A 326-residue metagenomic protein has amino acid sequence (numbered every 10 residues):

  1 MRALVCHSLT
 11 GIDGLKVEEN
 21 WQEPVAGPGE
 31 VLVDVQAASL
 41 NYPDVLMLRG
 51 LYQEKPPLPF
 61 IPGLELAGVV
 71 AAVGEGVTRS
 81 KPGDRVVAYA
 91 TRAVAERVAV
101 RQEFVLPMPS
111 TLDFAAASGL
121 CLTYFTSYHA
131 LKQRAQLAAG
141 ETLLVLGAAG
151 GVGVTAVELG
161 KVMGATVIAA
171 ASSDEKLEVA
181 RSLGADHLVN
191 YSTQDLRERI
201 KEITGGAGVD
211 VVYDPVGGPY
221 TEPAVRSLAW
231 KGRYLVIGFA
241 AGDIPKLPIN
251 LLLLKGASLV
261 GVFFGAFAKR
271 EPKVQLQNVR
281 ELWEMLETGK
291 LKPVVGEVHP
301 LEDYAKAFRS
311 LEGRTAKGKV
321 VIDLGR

Functional and structural regions predicted by a protein language model:
G11-D13, N20-A67: N-terminal glycine-rich beta->alpha transition that marks the start or flank of a dinucleotide-binding site
A67-A90: A glycine-/small-residue-rich N-terminal strand-loop-strand element that serves as the cofactor-binding glycine loop
K81, S110-D113, Q136-T142, G206-A207: Short helix-loop-beta connector
A90-Q102: A structural motif shared across PLP-dependent enzymes of the aminotransferase-like
S118-Q194: Mid-domain Rossmann-like dinucleotide-binding core that forms the NAD(H)/NADP(H) cofactor-binding site
D195-G206: Short amphipathic alpha-helix with an adjacent loop that forms part of the alpha/beta core around
P219-L291, D323-R326: Glycine-rich phosphate-binding loop and adjacent beta-alpha segment of Rossmann(oid) nucleotide-cofactor-binding
W283, T288-E297, A305-R326: C-terminal capping/lid region of NAD(P)-dependent oxidoreductase domains
